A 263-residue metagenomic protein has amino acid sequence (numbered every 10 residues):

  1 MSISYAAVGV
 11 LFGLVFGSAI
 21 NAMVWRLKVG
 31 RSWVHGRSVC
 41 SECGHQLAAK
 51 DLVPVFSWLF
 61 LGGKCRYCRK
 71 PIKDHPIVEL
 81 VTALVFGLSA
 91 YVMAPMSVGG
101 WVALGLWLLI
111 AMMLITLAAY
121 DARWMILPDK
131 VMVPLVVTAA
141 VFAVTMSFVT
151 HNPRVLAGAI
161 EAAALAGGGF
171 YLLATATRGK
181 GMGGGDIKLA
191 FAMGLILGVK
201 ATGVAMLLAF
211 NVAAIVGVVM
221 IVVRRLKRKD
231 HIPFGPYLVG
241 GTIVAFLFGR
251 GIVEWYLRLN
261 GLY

Functional and structural regions predicted by a protein language model:
M1-K28: Long, highly hydrophobic alpha-helical transmembrane signal-anchor segments
G9, G99, A103-V212, E254-Y263: Functional transmembrane core segments of multi-pass inner-membrane proteins
I20, V24, V85, S89-M93 (+6 more regions): Alpha-helical membrane-inserting segments
I20-I77, F234: Membrane-proximal soluble regions of multi-pass membrane proteins
I20-R26, G62-P71, L114-I126, F170-G181 (+1 more regions): C-terminal ends of transmembrane helices
R26-V34, Y91-V98, F148-N152, R178-M182 (+3 more regions): Transmembrane helix-loop junctions in multipass membrane proteins, especially transporters and channels
K188, V219-V244, Y256: Interfacial loop-to-transmembrane junctions
K200-D230: Conserved post-catalytic alpha-helical subdomain immediately downstream of the catalytic base and nucleotide-binding
